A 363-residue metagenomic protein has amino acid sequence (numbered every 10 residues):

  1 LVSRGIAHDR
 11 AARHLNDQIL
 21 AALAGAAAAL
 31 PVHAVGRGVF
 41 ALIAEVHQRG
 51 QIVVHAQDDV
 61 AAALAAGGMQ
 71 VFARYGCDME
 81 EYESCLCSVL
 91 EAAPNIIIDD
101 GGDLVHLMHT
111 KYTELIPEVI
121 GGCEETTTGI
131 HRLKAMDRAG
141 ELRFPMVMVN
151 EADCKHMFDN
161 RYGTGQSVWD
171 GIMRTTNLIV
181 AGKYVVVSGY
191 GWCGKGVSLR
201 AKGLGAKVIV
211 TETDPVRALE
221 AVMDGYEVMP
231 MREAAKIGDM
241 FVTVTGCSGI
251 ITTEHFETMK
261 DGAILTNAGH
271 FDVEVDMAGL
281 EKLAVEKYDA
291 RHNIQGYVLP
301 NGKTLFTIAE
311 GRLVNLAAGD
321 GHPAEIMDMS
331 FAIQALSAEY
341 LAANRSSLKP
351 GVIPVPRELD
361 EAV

Functional and structural regions predicted by a protein language model:
D9-A11, L15-I19, A34, G38-V39 (+2 more regions): Alpha-helix boundary/capping motif
V60-K183: Glycine/serine-rich phosphate-binding loop and adjoining beta1-alpha1 elements at the start of nucleotide-handling
Y75-G76, F144-G182, M277-V363: Adenosine-phosphate binding glycine-rich loop
L90-E91, V180, R232-K236, F256-K260: A short, aliphatic-rich alpha-helical micro-motif
I97, T113-T127, E257-Y297, F306: ADP-ribose/adenylate-binding Rossmann-like module
D100, V242-T245, N267-A268: Short, well-ordered coil/turn residues at beta-beta hairpins and beta-strand->alpha-helix junctions within
H106, E114-L115, K236, G249-A263: Rossmann-fold NAD(P) dinucleotide-binding segment
D159, G163-T245: Glycine-rich phosphate/diphosphate-binding loop of Rossmann-like nucleotide-binding domains
